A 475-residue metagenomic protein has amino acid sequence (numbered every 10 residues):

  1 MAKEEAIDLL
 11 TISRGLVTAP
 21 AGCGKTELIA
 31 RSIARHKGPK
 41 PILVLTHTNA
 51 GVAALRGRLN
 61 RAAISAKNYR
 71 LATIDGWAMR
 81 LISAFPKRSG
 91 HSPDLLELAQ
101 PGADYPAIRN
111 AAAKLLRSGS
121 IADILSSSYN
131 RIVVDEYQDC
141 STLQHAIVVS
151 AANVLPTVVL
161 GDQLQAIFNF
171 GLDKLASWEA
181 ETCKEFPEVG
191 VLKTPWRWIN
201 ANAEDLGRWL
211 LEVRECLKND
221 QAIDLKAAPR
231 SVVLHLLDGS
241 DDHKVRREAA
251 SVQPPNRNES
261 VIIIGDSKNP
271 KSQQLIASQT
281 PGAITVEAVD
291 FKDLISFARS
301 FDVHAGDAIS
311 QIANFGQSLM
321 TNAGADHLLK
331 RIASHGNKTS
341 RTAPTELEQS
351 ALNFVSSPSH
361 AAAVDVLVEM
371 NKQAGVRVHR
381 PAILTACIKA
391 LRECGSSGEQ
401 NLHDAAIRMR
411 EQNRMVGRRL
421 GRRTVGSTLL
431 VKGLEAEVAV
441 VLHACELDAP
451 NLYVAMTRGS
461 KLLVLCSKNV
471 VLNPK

Functional and structural regions predicted by a protein language model:
M1-K475: The feature marks helicase ATPase cores and/or their adjacent C-terminal helical subdomains in SF1/SF2/AAA+ helicases
